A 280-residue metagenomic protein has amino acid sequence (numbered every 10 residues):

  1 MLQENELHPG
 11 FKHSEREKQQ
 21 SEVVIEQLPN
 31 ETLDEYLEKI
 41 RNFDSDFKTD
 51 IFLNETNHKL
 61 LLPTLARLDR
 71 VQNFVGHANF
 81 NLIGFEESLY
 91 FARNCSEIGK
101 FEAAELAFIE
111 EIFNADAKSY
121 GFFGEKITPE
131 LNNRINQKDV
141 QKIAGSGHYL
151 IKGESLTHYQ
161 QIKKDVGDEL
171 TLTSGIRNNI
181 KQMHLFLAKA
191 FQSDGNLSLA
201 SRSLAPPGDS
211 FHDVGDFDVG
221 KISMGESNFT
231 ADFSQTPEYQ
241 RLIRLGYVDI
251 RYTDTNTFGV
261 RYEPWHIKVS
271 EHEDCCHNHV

Functional and structural regions predicted by a protein language model:
L2-I98, A200-V280: Catalytic cores and adjacent binding grooves of peptidoglycan-active enzymes
E97-I109: N-terminal low-complexity, intrinsically disordered segments
A107-I135: Conserved oxyanion/phosphate-binding beta-strand-loop segments in alpha/beta enzyme cores
E125-I176: Active-site acidic/histidine clusters and adjacent loop/turn architecture that either coordinate catalytic ions
S155-H158, K181-Q182, E238: Stable alpha-helical elements in mature extracytoplasmic
T171-L187: Acidic helix-start/capping segments at beta-turn-to-alpha-helix junctions
Q182-S198: Charged, often glycine-rich, active-site loop that binds/positions anionic groups
